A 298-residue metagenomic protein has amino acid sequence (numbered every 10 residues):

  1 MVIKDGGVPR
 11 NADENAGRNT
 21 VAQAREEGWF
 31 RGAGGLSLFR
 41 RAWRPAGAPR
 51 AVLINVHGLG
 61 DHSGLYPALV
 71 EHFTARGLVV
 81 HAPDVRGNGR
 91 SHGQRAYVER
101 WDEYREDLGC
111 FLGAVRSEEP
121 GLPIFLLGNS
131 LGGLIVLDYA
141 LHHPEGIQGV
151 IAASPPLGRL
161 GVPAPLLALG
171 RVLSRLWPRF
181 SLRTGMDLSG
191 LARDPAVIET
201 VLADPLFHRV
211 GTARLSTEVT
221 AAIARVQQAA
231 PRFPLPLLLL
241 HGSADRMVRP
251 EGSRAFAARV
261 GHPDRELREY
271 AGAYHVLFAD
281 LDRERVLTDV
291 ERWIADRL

Functional and structural regions predicted by a protein language model:
I3-G47: N-terminal cap/lid segment of alpha/beta-hydrolase-fold proteins
L59-S63, G89-E119, V286: Catalytic nucleophile-loop/oxyanion-hole region of alpha/beta-hydrolase and closely related hydrolase-like folds
L65, V70-G93: Conserved alpha/beta-hydrolase
N129-T212: Alpha/beta-hydrolase-fold enzymes
F233, L239-H241, D245: Short beta-strand/loop motif that positions the catalytic acidic residue of the alpha/beta-hydrolase fold
L235, R249-A258: Short alpha-helix in the alpha/beta-hydrolase fold that links the catalytic acid
A244-V248, V276: Acidic catalytic loop of the alpha/beta-hydrolase fold
E266-L298: Catalytic active-site module of serine/aspartate enzymes centered on a nucleophile-bearing elbow/loop
